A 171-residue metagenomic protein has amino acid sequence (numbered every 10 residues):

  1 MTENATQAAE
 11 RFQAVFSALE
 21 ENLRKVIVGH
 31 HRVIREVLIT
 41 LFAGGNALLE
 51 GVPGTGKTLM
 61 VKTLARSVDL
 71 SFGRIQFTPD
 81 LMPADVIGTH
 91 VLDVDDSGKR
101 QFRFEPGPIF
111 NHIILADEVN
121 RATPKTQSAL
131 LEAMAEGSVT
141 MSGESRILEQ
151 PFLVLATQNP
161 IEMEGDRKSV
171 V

Functional and structural regions predicted by a protein language model:
A9-T55: Pre-Walker A (pre-P-loop) alpha-helix and adjacent loop at the N terminus of AAA/AAA+ ATPase modules, a conserved
R35, F42-G44, V68, I87 (+5 more regions): Short loop/turn elements that form and flank the Walker-type P-loop nucleotide-binding site in RecA-like NTPase cores
E36-I39, D93-L115: Conserved alpha-helical scaffold flanking the Walker A/P-loop in AAA+ ATPase domains
L41-P79: Walker A/P-loop
G51, D117-E118, A129: Walker B catalytic acidic pair
S71-D85, G143-I147: Short beta-strand-centered segment that lines the nucleotide-binding/catalytic pocket of NTP-utilizing
P83, I87-G88, D166-S169: Conserved AAA+ ATPase core "coupling" helix
D93-K99, R121-A129, M134-V171: Canonical AAA+ ATPase core
